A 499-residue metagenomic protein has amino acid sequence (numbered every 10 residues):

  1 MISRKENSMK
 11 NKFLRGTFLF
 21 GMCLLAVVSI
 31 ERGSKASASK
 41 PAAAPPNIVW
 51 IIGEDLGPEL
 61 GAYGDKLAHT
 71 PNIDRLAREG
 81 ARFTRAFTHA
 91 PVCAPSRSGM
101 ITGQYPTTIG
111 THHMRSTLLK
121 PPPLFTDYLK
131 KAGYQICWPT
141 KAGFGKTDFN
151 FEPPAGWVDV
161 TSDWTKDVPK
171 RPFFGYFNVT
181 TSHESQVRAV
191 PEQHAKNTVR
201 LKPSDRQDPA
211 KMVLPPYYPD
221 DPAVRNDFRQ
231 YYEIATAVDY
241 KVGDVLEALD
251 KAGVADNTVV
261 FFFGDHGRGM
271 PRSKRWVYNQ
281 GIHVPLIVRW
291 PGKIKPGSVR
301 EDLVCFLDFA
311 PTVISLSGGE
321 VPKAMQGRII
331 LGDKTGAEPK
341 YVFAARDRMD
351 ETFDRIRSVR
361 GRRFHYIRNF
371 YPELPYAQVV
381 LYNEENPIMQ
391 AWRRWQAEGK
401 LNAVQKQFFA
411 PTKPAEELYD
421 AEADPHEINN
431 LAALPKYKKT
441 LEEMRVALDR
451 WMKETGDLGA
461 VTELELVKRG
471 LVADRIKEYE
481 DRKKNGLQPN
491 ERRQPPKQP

Functional and structural regions predicted by a protein language model:
M1-S8: Short, Lys/Arg-enriched N-terminal segments with co-localized hydrophobic residues within the first ~10-30 amino acids
G16-E417, P425-V446, G459-A460, R475-P499: Formylglycine-dependent sulfatase
R450-K453: Beta-rich accessory regions
L464-K468: A glycine-rich phosphate-binding loop feature that marks nucleotide/adenosyl-phosphate handling sites
